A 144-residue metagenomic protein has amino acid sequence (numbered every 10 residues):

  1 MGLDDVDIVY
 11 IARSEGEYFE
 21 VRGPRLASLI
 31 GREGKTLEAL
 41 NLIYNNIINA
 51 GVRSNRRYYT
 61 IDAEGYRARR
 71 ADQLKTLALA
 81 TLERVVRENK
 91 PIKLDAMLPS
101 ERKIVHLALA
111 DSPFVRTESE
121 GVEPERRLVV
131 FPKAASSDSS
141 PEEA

Functional and structural regions predicted by a protein language model:
M1-A144: RNA-contacting regions in translation and RNA-metabolism proteins, encompassing KH/S1 modules where present
